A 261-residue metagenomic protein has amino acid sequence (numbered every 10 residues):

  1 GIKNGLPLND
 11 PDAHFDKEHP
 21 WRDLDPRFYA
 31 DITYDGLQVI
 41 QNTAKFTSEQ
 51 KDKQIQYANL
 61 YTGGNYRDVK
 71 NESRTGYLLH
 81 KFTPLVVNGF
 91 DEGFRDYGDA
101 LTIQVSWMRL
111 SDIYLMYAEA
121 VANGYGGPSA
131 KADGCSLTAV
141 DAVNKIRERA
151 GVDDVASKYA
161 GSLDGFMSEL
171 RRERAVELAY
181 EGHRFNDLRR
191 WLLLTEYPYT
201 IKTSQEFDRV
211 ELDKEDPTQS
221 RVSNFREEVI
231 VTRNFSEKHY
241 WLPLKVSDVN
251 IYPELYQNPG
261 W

Functional and structural regions predicted by a protein language model:
G1, Y97-W107, V143, R147 (+1 more regions): Long, intrinsically disordered, low-complexity segments
P7-L110: Flexible, polar/acidic helix-loop-strand segments at domain edges
Y34-I40, V152, V176, L194: Short loop/turn segments at secondary-structure transitions that flank enzyme active sites
L110, Y117-E119, G124: Structural register within alpha-helical repeat arrays
N123-G127, V155: Short, flexible helix-adjacent loops and helix caps
G127-G134: Intrinsically disordered, low-complexity Ser/Thr- and acidic-rich flexible linkers and loops, especially at boundaries
